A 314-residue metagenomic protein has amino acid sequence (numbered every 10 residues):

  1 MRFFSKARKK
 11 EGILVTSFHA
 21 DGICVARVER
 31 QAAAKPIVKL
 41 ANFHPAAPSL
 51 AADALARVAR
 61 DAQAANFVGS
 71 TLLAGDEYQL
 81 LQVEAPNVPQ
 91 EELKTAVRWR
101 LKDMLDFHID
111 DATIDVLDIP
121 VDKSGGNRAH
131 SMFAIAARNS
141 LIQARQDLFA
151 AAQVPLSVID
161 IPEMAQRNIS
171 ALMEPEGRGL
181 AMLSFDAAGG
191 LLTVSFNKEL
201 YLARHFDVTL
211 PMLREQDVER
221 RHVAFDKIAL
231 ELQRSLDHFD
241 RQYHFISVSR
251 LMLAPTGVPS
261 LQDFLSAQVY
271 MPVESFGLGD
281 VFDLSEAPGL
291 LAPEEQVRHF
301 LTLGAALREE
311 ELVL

Functional and structural regions predicted by a protein language model:
M1-L314: Hydrophobic/aromatic-enriched cytosolic interaction surfaces used to assemble or bind macromolecules
